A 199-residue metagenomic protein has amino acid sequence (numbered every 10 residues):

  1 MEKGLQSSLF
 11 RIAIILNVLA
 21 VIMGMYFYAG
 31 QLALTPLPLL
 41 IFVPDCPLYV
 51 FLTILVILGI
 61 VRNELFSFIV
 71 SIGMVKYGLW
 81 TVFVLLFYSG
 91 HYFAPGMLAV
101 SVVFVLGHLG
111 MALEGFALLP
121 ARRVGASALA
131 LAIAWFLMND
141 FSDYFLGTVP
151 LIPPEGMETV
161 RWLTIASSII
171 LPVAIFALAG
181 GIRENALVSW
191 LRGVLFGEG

Functional and structural regions predicted by a protein language model:
M1-I14: N-terminal membrane topogenic signal
I15-G30: Alpha-helical transmembrane segments of multi-pass membrane proteins
N17, P47-G59, L109-P120, T164-I182: Hydrophobic cores of alpha-helical transmembrane segments in multi-pass inner/ER membrane proteins, independent
A29-A94: A glycine-rich, hydrophobic loop/mini-helix early in the fold
L34-F42, F93-L106, P153-R161: Non-cytosolic membrane-interface motifs at loop->transmembrane helix junctions
V70-K76, S127-N139: Central hydrophobic cores of alpha-helical transmembrane segments in multi-pass integral membrane proteins
G96-W135: A contiguous pocket-lining binding segment that forms or flanks enzyme active sites
E184-G199: Short, highly charged, low-complexity non-transmembrane loops/tails of multi-pass membrane proteins
